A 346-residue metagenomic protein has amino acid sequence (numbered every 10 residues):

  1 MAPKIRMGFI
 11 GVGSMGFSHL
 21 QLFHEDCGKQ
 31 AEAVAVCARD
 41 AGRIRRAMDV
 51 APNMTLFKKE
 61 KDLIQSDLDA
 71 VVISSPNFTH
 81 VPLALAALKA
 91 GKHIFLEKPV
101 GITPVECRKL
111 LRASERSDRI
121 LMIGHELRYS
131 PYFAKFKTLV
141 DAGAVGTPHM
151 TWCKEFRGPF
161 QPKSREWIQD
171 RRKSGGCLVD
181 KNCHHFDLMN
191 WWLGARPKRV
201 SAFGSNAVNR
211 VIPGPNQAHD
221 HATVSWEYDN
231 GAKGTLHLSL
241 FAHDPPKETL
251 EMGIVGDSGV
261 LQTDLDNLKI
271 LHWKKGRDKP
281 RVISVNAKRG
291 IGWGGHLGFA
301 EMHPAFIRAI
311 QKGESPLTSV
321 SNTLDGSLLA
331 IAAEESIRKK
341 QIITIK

Functional and structural regions predicted by a protein language model:
M1-A51: N-terminal Rossmann-like dinucleotide-binding module
M1-K4, C37, D62, A70-V72 (+3 more regions): C-terminal helix-rich "cap/oligomerization" subdomain common to oxidoreductases
R39, I291-H303: Active-site loop of classical SDR/Rossmann-like NAD(P)-dependent oxidoreductases, centered on the catalytic Tyr-X3-Lys
G42, A51-A113: Beta-loop-alpha module in the N-terminal Rossmann-like domain of NAD(P)-dependent dehydrogenases, especially those
I73, L96-E97, L121-I123, W152 (+1 more regions): Hydrophobic residues in well-ordered beta-strands that form the structural core
R108-E126, G146-T151: Rossmann-fold dehydrogenase core element
L127-N216, V224, K340: Predominantly a Rossmann-like dinucleotide-binding segment in NAD(P)-dependent oxidoreductases
D180, F186-L268, A300-K312, P316: Contiguous beta-strand/loop segments that form the cofactor/metal-binding neighborhood of enzyme cores
